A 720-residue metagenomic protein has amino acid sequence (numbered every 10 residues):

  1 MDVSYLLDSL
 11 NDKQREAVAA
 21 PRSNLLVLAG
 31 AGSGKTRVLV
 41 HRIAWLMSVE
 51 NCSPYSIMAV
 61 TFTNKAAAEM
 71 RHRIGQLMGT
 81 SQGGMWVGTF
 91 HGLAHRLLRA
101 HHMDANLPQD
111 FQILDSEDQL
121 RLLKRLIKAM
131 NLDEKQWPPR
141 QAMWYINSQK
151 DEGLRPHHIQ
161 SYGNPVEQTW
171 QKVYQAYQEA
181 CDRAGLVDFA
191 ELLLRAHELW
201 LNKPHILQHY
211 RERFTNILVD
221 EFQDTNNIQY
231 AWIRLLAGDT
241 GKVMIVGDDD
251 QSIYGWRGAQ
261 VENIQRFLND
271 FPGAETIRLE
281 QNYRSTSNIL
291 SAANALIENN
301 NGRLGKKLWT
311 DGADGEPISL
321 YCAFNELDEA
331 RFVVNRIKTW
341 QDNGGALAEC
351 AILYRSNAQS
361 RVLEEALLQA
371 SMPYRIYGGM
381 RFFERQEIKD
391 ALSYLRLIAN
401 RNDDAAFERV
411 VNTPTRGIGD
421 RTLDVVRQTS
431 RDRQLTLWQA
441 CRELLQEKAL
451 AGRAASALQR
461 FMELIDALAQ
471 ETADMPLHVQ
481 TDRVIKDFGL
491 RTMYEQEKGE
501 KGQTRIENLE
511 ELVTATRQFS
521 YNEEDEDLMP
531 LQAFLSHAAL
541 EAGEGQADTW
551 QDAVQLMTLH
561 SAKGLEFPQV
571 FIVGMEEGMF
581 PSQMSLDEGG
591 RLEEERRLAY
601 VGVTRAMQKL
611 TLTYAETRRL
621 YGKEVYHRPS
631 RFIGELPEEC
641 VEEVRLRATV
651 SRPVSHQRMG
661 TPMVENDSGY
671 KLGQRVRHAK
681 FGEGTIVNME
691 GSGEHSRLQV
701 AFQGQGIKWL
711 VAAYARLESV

Functional and structural regions predicted by a protein language model:
M1, T240, A562-M579, M584-S585 (+2 more regions): Structural signature of nuclease core domains in nucleic-acid processing machines
M1-L114, L120, Q208, E262 (+1 more regions): P-loop NTPase Walker
D2-L7, L39, A44, N227-E329 (+2 more regions): Conserved RecA-like helicase ATPase core segment that couples NTP binding/hydrolysis to strand translocation
V3, L7-L10, R15-A29, Y55 (+7 more regions): Inter-lobe coupling/hinge region of RecA-like P-loop helicase motors
D8-A19, S23-L28, V38, M58-A59 (+6 more regions): Conserved helicase NTPase motor core
P21, Q82-M85, H102-E191, F214 (+4 more regions): ATP-hydrolysis module of ASCE/P-loop NTPase motor domains, specifically the Walker B Asp-Glu catalytic pair
S53-T63, M85, D220, V246 (+4 more regions): Conserved RecA-like ASCE P-loop NTPase motor core of nucleic-acid helicases/translocases
I159, G163, A346, S360-M372 (+3 more regions): Conserved helicase C-terminal RecA-like lobe
